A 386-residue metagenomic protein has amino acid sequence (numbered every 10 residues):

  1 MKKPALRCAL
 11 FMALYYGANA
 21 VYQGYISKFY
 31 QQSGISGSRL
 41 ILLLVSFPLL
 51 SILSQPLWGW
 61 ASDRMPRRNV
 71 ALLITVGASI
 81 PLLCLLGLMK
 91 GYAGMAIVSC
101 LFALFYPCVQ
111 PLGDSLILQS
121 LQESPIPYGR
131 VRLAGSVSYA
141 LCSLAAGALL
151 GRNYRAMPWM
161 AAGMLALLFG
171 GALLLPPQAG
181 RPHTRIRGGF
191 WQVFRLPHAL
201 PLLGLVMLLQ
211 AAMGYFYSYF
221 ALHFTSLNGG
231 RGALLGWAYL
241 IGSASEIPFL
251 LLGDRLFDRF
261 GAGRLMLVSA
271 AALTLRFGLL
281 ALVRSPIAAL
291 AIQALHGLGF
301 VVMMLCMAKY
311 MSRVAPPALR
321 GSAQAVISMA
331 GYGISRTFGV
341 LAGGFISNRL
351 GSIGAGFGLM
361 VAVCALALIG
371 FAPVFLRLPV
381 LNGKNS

Functional and structural regions predicted by a protein language model:
M1-K2, L175-V206: Juxtamembrane intracellular "pre-TM" segments in multi-pass secondary transporters
K2-P48, A199-V206, Q210-A238: Helix-loop boundary and gating motifs at the non-cytosolic
K3-A5, G87-S99, A281-I292: Helix-loop junctions at membrane interfaces in 12-TM secondary transporters
L53-R67, L150, P248-A262, S347-N348: Helix-to-loop junctions at the C-terminal end of transmembrane segments in multipass secondary transporters
V70-C84, R264-L279: Structural signature of the two symmetry-related core transmembrane helices
G87, L165-P177, L359-S386: Multi-pass alpha-helical transporter architecture, strongest for 12-TM Major Facilitator/SLC carriers used
C100-A134: Cytoplasmic helix-loop-helix junction between adjacent transmembrane helices in 12-TM secondary transporters
A148-M164, G344-A365: A membrane-interface helix-boundary motif in multi-pass transporters
